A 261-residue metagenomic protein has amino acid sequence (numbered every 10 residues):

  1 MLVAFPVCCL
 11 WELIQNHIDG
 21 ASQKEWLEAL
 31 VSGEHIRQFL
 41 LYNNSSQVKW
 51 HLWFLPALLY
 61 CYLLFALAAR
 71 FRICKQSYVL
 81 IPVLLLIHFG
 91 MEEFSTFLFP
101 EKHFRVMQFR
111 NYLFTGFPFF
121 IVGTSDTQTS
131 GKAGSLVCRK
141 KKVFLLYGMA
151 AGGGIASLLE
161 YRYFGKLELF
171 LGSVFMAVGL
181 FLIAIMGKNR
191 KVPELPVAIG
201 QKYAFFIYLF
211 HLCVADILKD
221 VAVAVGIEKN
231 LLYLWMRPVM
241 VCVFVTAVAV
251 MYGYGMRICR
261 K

Functional and structural regions predicted by a protein language model:
M1-N16, A57, L64, L86-T96 (+5 more regions): Kinked, hydrophobic transmembrane alpha-helices enriched for aromatic residues and small/kink-inducing positions
M1-Y60, F89-F97, E101, L180-F181: Membrane-interface helix-loop-helix regions
L41-A57, F94-F119, I155-G179, P238-V239: Interfacial loop-to-helix transition and helix-capping segments at the boundaries of transmembrane helices
L55-F65, T115-S125, V174-A184, C213 (+1 more regions): Hydrophobic cores of alpha-helical transmembrane segments in multi-pass inner/ER membrane proteins, independent
L55-P56, Y78-P82, V143-Y147, W235-V243: Hydrophobic alpha-helical transmembrane segments
Y62-I87, S125-Y147: Solvent-exposed interhelical
A66-I73, V122-G134, L159, L182-K191 (+1 more regions): Structural signal for the C-terminal ends of transmembrane alpha-helices and the immediately following loop
G131-Y203, C213, V221-A222, I227-P238: Alpha-helical transmembrane segments and terminal signal-anchor/GPI-anchor hydrophobic tails, characterized by long
